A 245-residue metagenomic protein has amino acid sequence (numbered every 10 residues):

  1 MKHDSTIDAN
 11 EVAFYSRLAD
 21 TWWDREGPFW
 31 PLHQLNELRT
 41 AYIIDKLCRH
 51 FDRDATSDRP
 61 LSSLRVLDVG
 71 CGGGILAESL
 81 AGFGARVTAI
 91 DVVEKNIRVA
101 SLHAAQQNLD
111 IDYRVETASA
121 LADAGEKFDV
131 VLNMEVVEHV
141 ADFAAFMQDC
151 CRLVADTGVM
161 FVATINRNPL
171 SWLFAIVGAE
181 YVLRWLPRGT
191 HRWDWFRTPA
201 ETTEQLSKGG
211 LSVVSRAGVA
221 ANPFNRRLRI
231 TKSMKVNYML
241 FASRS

Functional and structural regions predicted by a protein language model:
M1-F29: N-terminal, positively charged/glycine-rich alpha-helical extensions of SAM-dependent methyltransferases
H3, G27-P31, M134, T190-W193: Conserved short-loop catalytic and cofactor-binding motifs
Q34-S62: Conserved alpha-helix/loop element of class I SAM-dependent methyltransferases that forms part of the SAM/SAH-binding
K46, S79, Q205: Rossmann-fold NAD(P)-dependent oxidoreductase module
D54-R59, L64-L170, P199, L240-A242: Conserved SAM-binding loop
K95, H103, Q107, A141-S245: S-adenosyl-L-methionine-dependent methyltransferase catalytic module, highlighting the catalytic core
